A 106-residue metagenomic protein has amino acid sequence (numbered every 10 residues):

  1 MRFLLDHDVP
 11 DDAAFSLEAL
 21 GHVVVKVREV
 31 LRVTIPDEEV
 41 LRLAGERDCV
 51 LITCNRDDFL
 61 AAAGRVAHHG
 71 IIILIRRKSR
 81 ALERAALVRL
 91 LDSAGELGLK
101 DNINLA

Functional and structural regions predicted by a protein language model:
M1-F3, G45-V50: Short active-site oxyanion
R2-H7, D11, F15-A19, R32 (+2 more regions): Acidic, PIN/NYN-like endoribonuclease modules and their adjacent C-terminal/linker elements
L20-E29: Short, basic, glycine/proline-bearing loop/turn elements
R28, N55, L74-R76: Short beta->alpha connector loops at strand-helix junctions that form conserved, small/polar/Pro-enriched
E29, V33, D48: Generic anion/oxyanion-binding catalytic loop in active/binding sites
D37, D48-A62: Acidic, metal-binding active-site segment of PIN/NYN-like and related structure-specific nucleases
